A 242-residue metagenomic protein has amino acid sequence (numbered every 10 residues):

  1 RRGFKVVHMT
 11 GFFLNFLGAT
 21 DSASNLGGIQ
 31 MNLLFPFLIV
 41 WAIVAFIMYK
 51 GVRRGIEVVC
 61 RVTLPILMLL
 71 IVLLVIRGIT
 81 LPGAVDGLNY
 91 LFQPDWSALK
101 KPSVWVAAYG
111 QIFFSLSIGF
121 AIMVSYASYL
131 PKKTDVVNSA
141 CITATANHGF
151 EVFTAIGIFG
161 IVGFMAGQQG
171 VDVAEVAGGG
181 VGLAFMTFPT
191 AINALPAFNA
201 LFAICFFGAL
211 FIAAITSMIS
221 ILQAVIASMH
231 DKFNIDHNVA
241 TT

Functional and structural regions predicted by a protein language model:
R1-Y49, R53, V85-V106, G178-F185: Inter-helical loop and helix-membrane interface segments of multi-pass membrane transporters/permeases
I29, I71-V72, A224-V225: Short amphipathic alpha-helical surface micro-motifs
W41-I43, I122-V124, A224-I226: Hydrophobic, membrane-inserted alpha-helices
M48-R54, S128, V225: C-terminal ends of transmembrane helices
E57, R61-I215, I219, F233-N234 (+1 more regions): Membrane-embedded translocation segments of transport machinery
S228-H230: Interfacial segments of multi-pass membrane proteins
